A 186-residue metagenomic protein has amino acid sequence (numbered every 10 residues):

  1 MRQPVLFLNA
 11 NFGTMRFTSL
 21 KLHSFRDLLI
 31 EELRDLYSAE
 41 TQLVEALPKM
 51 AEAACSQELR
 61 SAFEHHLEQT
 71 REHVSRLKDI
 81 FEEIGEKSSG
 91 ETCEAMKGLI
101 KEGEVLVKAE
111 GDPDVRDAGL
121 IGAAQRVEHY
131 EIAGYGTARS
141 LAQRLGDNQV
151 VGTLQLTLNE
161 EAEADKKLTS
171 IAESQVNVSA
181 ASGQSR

Functional and structural regions predicted by a protein language model:
R2-R186: Amphipathic alpha-helical hairpins
